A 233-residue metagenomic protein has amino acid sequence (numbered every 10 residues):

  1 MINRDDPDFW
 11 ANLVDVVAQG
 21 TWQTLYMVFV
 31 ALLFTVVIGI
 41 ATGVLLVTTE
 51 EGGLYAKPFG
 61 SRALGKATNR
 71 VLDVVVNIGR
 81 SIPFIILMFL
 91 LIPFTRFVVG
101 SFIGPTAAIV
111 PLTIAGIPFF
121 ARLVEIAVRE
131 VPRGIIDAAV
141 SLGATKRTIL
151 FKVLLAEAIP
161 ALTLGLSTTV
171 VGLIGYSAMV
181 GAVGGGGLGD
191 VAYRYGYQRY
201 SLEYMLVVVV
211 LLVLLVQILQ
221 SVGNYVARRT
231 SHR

Functional and structural regions predicted by a protein language model:
M1-L32, K57-R70: Periplasmic/extracellular loop-to-transmembrane helix junction in inner-membrane transport proteins
V17-T48, G52, L166: Transmembrane alpha-helix signature in integral membrane proteins
Q19-V28, N77-R80, F84-F119, Y204 (+1 more regions): Loop-to-helix entry region at the N-terminal start of transmembrane alpha-helices in multi-pass membrane transporters
F29, A144-S177: Transmembrane alpha-helices
L45-G52, S141, M205-R233: C-terminal transmembrane helix and the adjacent membrane-cytosol boundary/short C-terminal tail of inner/organellar
L45-L90, L112, L123-I126: Cytoplasmic-entry segments and transmembrane alpha-helices of multi-pass inner-membrane transporters
F89, F94, G165-L214, S221 (+1 more regions): Non-cytoplasmic
V128-A158, G185-G186, Q198: Short helix-to-coil transition segments within interhelical loops that connect adjacent transmembrane helices
